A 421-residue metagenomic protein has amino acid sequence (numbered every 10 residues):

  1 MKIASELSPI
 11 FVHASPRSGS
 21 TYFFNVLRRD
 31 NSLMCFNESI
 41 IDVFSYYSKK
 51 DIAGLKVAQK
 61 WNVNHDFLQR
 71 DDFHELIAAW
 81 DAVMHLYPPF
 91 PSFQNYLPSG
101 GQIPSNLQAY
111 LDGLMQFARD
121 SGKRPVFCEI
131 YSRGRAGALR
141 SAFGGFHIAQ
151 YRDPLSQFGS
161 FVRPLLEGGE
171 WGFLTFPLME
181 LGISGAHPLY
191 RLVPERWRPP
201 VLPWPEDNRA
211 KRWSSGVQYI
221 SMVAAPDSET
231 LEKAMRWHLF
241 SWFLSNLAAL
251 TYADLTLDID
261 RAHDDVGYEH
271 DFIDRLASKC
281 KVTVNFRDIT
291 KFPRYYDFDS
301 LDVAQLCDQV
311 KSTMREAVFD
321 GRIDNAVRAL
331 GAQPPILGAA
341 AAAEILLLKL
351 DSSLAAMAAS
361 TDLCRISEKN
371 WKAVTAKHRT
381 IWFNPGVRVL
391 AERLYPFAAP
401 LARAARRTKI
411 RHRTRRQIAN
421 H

Functional and structural regions predicted by a protein language model:
M1-P9, P205-H421: PAPS-dependent sulfotransferases, especially Golgi type II membrane carbohydrate sulfotransferases
A14: The Walker A (P-loop) glycine that initiates the GxxxxGKT/S ATP-binding motif of P-loop NTPases
R17-S18: ATP-binding Walker
T21-M34: A conserved segment at the C-terminal end of the G1
Y22, R135-A142, A248: A short acidic, amphipathic alpha-helical/loop segment
E38-V126: PAPS-dependent sulfation machinery
A78-N95, L178-E232: Extended, charge-rich helix/loop segments that form flexible, surface "patches" used to engage negatively charged
C128-I130, A142-V162: Conserved phosphate-donor/acceptor-positioning beta-strand/loop module used by diverse small-molecule
